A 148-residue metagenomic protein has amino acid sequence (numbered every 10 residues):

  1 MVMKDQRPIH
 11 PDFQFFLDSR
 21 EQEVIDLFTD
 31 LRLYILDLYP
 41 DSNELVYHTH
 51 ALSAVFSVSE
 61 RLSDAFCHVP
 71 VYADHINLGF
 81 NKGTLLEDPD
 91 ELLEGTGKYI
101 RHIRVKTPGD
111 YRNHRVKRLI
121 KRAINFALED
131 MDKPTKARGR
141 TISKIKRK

Functional and structural regions predicted by a protein language model:
M1-K148: Charge-dense, helix-prone N-terminal extensions
